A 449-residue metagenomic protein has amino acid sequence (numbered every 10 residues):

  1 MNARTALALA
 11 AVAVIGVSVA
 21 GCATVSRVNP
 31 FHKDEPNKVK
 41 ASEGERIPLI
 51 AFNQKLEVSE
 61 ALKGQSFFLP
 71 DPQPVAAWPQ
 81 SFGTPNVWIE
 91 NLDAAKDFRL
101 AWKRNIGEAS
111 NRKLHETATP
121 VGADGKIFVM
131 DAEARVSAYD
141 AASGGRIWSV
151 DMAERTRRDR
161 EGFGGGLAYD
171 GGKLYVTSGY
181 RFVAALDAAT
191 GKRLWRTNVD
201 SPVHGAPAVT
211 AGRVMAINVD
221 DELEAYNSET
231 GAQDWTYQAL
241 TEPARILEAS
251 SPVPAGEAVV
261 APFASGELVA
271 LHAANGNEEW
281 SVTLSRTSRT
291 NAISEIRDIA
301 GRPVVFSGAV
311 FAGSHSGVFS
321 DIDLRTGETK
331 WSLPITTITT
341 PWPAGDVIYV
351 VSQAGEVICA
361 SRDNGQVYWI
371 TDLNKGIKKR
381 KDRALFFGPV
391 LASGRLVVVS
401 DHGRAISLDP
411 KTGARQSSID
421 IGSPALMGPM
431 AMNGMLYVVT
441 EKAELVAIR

Functional and structural regions predicted by a protein language model:
S18-G21: C-terminal motif of bacterial Sec signal peptides marking the signal peptidase cleavage site
A23-S26: Bacterial signal peptide processing site
K40-E60, G64-A101, E278: Blade/loop signatures of beta-propeller domains
V75-A76, D124-G125, G171-G172, A211-G212 (+5 more regions): Short coil/turn segments that connect the beta-strands within blades of beta-propeller domains
W102-V121, S149-A168, W195-T210, Q233-A255 (+4 more regions): Extracytoplasmic beta-rich repeat domains
D131-A132, G162, S178-G179, N218-V219 (+6 more regions): Structural signature of WD-repeat beta-propellers
S137, A184, E224, V269 (+4 more regions): WD40 beta-propeller blade core
D140-S143, D187-T190, N227-G231, A273-N275 (+3 more regions): Short loop/turn segments that connect beta-strands within beta-propeller blades
